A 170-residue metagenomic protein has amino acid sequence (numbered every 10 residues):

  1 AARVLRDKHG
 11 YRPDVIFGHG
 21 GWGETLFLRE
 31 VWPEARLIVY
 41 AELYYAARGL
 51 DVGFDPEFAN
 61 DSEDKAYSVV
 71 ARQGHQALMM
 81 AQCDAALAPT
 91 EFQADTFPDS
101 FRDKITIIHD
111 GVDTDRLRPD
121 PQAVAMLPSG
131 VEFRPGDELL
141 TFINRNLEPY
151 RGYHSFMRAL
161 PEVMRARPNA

Functional and structural regions predicted by a protein language model:
V4-W22, R36-I38: Short N-terminal targeting/anchoring amphipathic segment
H9, L78-M79: Structural alpha-helical scaffold elements that stabilize or flank donor/cofactor-binding regions in carbohydrate
G23-L26, A94-D95: Short, well-ordered alpha-helical microsegments
E34-G74, D115-M126, R134-P135: Acceptor-binding helix/loop patch of EC 2.4 sugar-transfer enzymes, predominantly nucleotide-sugar-dependent
P89, I108, F142-R145: Short hydrophobic "strand-cap" motifs at the C-terminus of beta-strands
F92, G111: Carbohydrate-associated surface elements
M126-R151, M157-L160: Conserved donor-binding/catalytic core segment of Leloir-type glycosyltransferases
L160-A170: A conserved nucleotide-sugar
